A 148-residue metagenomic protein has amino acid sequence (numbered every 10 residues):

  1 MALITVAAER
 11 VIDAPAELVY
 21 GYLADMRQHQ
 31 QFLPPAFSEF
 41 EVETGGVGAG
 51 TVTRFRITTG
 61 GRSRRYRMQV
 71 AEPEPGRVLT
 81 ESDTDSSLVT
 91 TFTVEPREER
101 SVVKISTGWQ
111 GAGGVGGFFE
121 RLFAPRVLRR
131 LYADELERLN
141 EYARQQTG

Functional and structural regions predicted by a protein language model:
M1-T44, R138-E141: Hydrophobic ligand-binding cavity/cleft-lining segments
I4, A14, F55, L79 (+1 more regions): Residue-level detector of alpha-helix boundaries and kinks
I12-A14, T59-G61, W109-G113: Beta-strand elements of well-folded, non-transmembrane domains
F40-V89, E98, V102, D134-G148: Glycine-rich portal/gate segments that line the openings of hydrophobic small-molecule binding cavities
S82-D134: Beta-strand/loop substructures that line and gate deep hydrophobic ligand-binding cavities in soluble
